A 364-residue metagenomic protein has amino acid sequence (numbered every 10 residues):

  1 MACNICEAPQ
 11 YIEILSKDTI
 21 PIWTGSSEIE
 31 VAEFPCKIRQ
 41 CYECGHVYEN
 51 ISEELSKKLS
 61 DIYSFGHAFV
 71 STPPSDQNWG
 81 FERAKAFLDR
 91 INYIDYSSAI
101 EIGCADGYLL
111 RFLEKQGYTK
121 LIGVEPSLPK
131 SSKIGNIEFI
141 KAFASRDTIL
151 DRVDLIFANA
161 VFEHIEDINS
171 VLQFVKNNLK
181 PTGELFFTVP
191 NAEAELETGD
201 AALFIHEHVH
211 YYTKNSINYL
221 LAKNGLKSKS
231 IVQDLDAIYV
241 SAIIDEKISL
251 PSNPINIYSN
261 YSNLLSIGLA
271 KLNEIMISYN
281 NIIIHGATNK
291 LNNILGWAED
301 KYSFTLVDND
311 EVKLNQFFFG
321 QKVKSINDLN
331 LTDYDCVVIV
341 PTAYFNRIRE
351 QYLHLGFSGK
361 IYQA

Functional and structural regions predicted by a protein language model:
M1-L155, N159, L172, I238 (+2 more regions): Conserved N-terminal segment of class I S-adenosyl-L-methionine
N4-I12, K214-I231: A SAM-dependent methyltransferase catalytic signature shared across enzymes that methylate proteins
K17-T19, W23, F187-H210, K214-L220: Short, glycine-/aromatic-enriched active-site segment of Class I SAM-dependent methyltransferases
F87, Y239-A364: Hydrophobic, well-ordered beta-alpha structural blocks that scaffold small-molecule cofactor pockets
Y118-T119, K180-G183, G356-K360: A short helix->loop->beta-strand "cap" motif at the edges of active sites that frequently abuts
N159-F162, V340: Residues lining the SAM
N169-E184: A short glycine-rich, Lys/Arg-flanked "PGG" loop and its adjoining helix->strand segment in the class I
L220-I248: Substrate-binding/catalytic lobe of Class I Rossmann-like enzymes that use SAM or dcSAM, i.e., the mid-to-C-terminal
